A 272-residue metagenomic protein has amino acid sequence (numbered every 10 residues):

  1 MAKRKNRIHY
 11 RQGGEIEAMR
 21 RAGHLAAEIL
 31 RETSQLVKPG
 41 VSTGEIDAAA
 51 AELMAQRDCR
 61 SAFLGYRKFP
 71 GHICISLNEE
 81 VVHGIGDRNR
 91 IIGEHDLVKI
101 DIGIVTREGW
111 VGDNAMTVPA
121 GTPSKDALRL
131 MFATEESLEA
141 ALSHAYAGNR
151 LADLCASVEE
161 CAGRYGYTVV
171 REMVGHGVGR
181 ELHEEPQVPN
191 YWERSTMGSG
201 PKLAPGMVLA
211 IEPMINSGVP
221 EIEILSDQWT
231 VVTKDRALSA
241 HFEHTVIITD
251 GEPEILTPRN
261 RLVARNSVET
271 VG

Functional and structural regions predicted by a protein language model:
M1-G272: Active-site neighborhoods and metal-handling regions in enzymes and metal-associated proteins
